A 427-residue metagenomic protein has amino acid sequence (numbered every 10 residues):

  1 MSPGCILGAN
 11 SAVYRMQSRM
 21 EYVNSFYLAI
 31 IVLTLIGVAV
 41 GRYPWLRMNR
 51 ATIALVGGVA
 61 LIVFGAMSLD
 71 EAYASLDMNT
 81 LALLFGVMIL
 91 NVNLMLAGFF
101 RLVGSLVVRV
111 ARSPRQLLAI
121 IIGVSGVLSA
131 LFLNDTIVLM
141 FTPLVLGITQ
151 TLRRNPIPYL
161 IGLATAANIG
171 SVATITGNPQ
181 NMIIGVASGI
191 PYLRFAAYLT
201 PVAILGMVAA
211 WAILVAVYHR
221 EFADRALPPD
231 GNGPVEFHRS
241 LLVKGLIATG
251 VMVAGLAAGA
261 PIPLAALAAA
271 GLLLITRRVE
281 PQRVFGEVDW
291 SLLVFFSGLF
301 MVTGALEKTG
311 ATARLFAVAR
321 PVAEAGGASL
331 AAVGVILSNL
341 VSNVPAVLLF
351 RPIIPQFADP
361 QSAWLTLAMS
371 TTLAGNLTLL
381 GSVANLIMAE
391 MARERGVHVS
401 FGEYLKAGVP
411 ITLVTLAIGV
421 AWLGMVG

Functional and structural regions predicted by a protein language model:
M20-S25, W45-M48, D70-T80, Y192-V202 (+6 more regions): Interfacial loop-to-helix junctions that mark the boundaries of transmembrane helices in multi-pass membrane
F26-L35, W45-G65, M78-I89, L241-V251 (+2 more regions): Hydrophobic mid-bilayer segments of alpha-helices in multi-pass membrane transport proteins, especially secondary
D70-I157, V288-P360: Membrane-embedded alpha-helical segments and adjacent helix-loop junctions characteristic of multi-pass solute
N79-I89, F195-W211, L365-L377: Alpha-helical transmembrane segments
R115-I120, T151-G162, Y192-T200, A358-M369 (+1 more regions): Membrane-interface alpha-helices at helix entry/exit sites of multi-pass transporters
S129-L139, P158-I190, A210-L214, S338-R351 (+2 more regions): Alpha-helical transmembrane segments and, especially, the helix-loop junctions at the ends of these helices
R154, L193-G233, L377-G427: Juxtamembrane and boundary regions of transmembrane helices in multi-pass small-molecule transporters and channels
M207-P281: Long, contiguous bundles of hydrophobic transmembrane helices that form the permeation core of multi-pass
